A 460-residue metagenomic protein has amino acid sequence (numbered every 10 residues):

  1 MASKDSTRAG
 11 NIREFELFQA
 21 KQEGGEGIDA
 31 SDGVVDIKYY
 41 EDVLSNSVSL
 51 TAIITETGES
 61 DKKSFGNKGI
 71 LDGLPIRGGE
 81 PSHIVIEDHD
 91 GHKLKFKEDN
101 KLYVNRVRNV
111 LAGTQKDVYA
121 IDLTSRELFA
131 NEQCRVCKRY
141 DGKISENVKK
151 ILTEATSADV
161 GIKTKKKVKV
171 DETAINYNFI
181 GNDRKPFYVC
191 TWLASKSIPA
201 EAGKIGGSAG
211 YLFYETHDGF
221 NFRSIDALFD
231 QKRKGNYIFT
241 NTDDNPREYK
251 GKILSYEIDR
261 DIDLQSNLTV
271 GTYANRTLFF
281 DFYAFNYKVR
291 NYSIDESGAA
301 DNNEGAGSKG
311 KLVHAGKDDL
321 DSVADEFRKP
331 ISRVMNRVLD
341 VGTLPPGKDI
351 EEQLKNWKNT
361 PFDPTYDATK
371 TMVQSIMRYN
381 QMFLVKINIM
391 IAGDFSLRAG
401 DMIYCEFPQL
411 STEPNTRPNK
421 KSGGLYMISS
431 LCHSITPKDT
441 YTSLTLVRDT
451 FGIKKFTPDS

Functional and structural regions predicted by a protein language model:
M1, V168, C190, F456-S460: Interface-prone segments of viral and bacterial extracellular assemblies
M1-Q133: Assembly/oligomerization scaffold segments
R13, N46-L50, E80, N100 (+7 more regions): Envelope-exposed proteins and targeting segments
D42, T55-T57, E87-H89, K101-V110 (+8 more regions): Solvent-exposed coil/turn segments that connect beta secondary-structure elements in extracytoplasmic/periplasmic
L44-G73, T240-S460: An acidic/polar, Gly/Ser/Thr-rich interaction patch typically located in mid-to-C-terminal regions of proteins
A52, L123-T124, E132-K165, G181-L212 (+1 more regions): Amphipathic, non-transmembrane alpha-helical segments in extracytoplasmic/periplasmic proteins
G66-I70, V136-R139, N178-F179: Aromatic/His-enriched, Gly/Pro-containing loop or helix-boundary segments that lie immediately adjacent to catalytic
V118, S125-E127, K167-S266, V270-Y273 (+2 more regions): Short beta-strand-centered interaction patches in the first periplasmic/extracellular domains of large envelope
